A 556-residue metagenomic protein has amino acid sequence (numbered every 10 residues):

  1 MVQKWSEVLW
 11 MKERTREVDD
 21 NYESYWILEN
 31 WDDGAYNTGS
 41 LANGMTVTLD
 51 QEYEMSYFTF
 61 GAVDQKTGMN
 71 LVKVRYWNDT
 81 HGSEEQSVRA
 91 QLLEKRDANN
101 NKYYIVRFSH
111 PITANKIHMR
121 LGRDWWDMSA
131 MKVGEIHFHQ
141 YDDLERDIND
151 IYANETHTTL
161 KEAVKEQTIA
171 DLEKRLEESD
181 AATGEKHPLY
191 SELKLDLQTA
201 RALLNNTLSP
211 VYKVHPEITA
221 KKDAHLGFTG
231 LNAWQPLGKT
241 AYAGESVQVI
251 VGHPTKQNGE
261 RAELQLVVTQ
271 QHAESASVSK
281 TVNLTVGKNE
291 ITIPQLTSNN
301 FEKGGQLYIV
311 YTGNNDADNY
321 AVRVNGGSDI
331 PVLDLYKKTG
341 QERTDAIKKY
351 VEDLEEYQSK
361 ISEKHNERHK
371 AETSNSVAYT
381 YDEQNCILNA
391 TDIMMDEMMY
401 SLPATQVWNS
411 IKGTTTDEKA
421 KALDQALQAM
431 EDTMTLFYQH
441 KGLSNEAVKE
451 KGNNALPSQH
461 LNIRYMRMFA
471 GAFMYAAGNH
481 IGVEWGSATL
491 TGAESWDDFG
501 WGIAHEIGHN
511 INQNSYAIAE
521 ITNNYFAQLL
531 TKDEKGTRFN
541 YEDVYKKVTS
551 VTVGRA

Functional and structural regions predicted by a protein language model:
M1-S24, N205: Predominantly extracellular/luminal regions of secreted and cell-surface proteins, especially disulfide-bonded
E23-E85, N100-D143: Aromatic, loop-rich ligand-recognition surfaces of beta-strand-rich domains
M55, M69-K73, E173, S246 (+1 more regions): Exposed beta-strand and adjacent loop surfaces of beta-rich binding modules that mediate intermolecular recognition
L93-N115, G122-D127, T281-G304: Beta-sandwich interaction modules
D142-L204: Beta-rich interaction/scaffold domains
T199-R343: Beta-strand-enriched, solvent-exposed domains that form extended recognition/catalytic surfaces
N289-A390, D396, W408-S410, D417 (+2 more regions): Non-catalytic propeptide/linker segments at domain boundaries
E367-A556: Catalytic cores of extracellular degradative/oxidative enzymes
